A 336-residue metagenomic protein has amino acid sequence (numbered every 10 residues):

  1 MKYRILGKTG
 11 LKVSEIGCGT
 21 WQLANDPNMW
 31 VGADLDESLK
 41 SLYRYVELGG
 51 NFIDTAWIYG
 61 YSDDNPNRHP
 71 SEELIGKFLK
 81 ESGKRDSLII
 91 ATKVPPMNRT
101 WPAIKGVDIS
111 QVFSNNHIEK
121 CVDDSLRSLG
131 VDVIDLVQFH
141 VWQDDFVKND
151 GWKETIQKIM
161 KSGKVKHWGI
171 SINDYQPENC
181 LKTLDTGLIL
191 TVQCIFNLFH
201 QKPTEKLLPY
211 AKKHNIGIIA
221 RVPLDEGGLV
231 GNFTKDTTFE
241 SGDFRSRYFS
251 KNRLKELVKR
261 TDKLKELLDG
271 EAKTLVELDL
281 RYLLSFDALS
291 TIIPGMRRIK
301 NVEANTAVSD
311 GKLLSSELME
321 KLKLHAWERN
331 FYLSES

Functional and structural regions predicted by a protein language model:
M1-S87: N-terminal binding-site loop/beta-alpha segment at the start of enzyme catalytic domains that lines or forms
E15, F52, V133-L136, H167 (+2 more regions): Residues at the N-termini of beta-strands
N25-N28, L35, Y61, V141-E335: Beta/alpha (TIM)-barrel catalytic core signal, keyed to glycine-rich beta->alpha loops juxtaposed to Asp/Glu that bind
G32-Y45, F113-L129, D174-K182: Short, acidic/polar
F52-W57, I89-K93, V133-Q138, G169-I170: Short beta-strand segments at enzyme active-site cores
Y61-H69, P96-V112: Surface-exposed, active-site-proximal loop segments in enzymatic domains
N67-E81, S110-F113, V147-I159: Short, electropositive alpha-helical surface patch
L126-D145: Active-site groove signature of glycoside hydrolases
